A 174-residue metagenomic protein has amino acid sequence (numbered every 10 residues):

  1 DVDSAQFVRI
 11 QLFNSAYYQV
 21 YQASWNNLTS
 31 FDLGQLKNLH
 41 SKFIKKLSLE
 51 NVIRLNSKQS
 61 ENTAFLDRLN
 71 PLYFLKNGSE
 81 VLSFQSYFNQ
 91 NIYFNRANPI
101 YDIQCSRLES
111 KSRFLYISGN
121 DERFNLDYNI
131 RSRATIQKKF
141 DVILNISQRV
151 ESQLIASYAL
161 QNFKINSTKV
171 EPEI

Functional and structural regions predicted by a protein language model:
D1-I174: Exposed, low-structure sequence patches enriched in small/polar residues
